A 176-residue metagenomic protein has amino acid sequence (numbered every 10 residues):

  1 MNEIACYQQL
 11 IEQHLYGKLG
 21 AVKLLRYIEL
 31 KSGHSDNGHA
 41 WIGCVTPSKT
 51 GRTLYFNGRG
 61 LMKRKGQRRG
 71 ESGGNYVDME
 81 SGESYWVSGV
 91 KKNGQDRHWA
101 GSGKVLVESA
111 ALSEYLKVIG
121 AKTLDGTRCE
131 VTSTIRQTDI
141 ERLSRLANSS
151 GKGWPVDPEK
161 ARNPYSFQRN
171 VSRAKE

Functional and structural regions predicted by a protein language model:
N2-C44, T53, R59-E176: Mixed-charge, low-complexity intrinsically disordered regions
